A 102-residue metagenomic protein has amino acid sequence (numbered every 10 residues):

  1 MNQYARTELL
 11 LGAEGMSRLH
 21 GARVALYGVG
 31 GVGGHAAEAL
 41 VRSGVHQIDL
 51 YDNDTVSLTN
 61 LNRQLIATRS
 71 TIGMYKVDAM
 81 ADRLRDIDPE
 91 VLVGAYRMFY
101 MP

Functional and structural regions predicted by a protein language model:
M1-A25: N-terminal charged helix/coil linker that caps or initiates catalytic domains
L10-E14, A37, P102: A generic local structural motif
H20-R42, Q47-D52: Glycine-rich adenosine-cofactor-binding loop
V24, L65-T68, Y96: Conserved short-loop catalytic and cofactor-binding motifs
V45-D88: Glycine-rich phosphate-binding loop and adjoining beta1-alpha1-beta2 segment of Rossmann-like nucleotide-binding folds
L92-G94: Conserved beta-strand segments of alpha/beta enzyme cores
Y96-P102: Conserved SAM/SAH-binding loop
